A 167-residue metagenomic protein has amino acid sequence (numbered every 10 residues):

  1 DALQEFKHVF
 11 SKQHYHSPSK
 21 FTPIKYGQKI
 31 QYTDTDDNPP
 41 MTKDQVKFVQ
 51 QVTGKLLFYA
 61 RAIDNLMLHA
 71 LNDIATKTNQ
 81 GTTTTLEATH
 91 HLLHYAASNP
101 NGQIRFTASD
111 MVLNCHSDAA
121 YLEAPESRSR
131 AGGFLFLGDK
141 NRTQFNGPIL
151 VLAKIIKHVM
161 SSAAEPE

Functional and structural regions predicted by a protein language model:
D1-E167: Long, low-complexity, charge-biased intrinsically disordered regions
